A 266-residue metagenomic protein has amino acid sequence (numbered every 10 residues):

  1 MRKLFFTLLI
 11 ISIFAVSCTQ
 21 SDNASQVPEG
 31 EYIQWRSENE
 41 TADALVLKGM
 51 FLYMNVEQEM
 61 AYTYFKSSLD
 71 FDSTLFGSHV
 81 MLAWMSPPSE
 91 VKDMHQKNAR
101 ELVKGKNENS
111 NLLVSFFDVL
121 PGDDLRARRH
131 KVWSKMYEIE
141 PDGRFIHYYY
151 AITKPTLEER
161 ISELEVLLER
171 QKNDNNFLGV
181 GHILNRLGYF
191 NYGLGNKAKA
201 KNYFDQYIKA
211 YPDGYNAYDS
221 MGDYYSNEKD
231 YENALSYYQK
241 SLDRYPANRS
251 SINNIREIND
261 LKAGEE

Functional and structural regions predicted by a protein language model:
N39-E40, S73, K104-N107, E140-D142 (+4 more regions): Short coil turns that delineate tetratricopeptide repeat
A42-D43, F76-G77, N109, R144-F145 (+3 more regions): Helix-start (N-cap) detector for alpha-helical repeat units in TPR-like alpha-solenoids, especially tetratricopeptide
M54, P88, P121-G122, T156-L157 (+3 more regions): Register position in tetratricopeptide repeats
S67-S68, N98-L102, K135-M136, L167-N173 (+2 more regions): Canonical positions in the second alpha-helix
M81, Y149, R186, S220 (+1 more regions): Canonical tetratricopeptide repeat
S115-V119, Y149-A217: Alpha-helical adaptor scaffolds
